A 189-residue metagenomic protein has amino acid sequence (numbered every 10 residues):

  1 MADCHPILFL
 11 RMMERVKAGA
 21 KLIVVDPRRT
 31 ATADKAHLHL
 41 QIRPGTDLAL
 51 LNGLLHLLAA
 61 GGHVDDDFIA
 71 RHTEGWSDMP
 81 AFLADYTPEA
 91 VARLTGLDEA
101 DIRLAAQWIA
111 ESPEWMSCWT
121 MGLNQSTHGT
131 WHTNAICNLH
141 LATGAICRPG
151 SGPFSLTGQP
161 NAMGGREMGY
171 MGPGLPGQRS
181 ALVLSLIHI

Functional and structural regions predicted by a protein language model:
M1-N161, P176, L186: Cofactor-pocket helix-loop regions in the catalytic cores of large enzyme subunits
M163-G165: Extracellular/periplasmic loop regions
M168-P173, S185: Surface-exposed loop and adjacent secondary-structure segments within mature catalytic domains
L182: Active-site Gly/Thr loop motif
